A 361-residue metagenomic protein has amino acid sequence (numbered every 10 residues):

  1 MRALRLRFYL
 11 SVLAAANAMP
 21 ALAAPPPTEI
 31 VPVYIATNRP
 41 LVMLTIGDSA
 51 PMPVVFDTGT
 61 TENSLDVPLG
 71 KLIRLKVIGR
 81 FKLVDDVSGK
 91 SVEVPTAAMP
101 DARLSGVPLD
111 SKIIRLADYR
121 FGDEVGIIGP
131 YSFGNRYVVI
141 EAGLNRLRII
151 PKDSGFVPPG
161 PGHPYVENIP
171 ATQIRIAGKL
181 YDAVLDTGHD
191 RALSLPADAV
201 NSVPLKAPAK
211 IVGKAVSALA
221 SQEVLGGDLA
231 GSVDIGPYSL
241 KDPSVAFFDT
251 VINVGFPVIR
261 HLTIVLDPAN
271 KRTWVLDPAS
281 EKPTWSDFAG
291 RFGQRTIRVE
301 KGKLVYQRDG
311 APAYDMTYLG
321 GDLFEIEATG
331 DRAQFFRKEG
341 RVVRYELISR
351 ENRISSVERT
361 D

Functional and structural regions predicted by a protein language model:
M1-R5: N-terminal secretory signal peptides that target proteins for export/translocation
R7-P20: Bacterial N-terminal signal peptides
L22-A313, T317-D322, G330-R332, F336-D361: Pepsin/retropepsin-fold aspartyl endopeptidases
